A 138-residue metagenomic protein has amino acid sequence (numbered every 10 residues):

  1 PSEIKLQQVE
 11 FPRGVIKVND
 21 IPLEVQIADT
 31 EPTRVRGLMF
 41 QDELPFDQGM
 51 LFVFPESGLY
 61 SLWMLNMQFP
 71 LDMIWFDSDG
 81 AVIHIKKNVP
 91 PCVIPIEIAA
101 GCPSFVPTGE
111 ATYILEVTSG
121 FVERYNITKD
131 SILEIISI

Functional and structural regions predicted by a protein language model:
S2-I138: Compact, glycine-rich, soluble single-domain proteins
